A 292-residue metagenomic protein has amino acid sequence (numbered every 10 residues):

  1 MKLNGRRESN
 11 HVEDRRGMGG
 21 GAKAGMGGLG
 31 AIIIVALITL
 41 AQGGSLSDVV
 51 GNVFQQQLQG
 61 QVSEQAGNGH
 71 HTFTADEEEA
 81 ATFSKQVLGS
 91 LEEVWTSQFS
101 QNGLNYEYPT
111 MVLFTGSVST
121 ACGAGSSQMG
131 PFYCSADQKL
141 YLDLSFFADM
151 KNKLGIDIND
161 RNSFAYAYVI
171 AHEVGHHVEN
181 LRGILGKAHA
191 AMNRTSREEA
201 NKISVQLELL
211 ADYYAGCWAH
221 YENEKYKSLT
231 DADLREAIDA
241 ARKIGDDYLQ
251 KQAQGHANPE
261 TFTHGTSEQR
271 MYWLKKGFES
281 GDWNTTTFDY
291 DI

Functional and structural regions predicted by a protein language model:
M1-T72: Long amphipathic alpha-helical segments used for membrane anchoring, targeting, substrate engagement, or oligomerization
E78-Q101, Y106, E199-K202, Q206-L249: Short helix/loop segments within enzyme catalytic domains that coordinate or immediately flank catalytic cofactors
F83, S90, Y106-P109, S127-M129 (+3 more regions): Extracytoplasmic
W95, L142, Y168-L181, A211-D212 (+1 more regions): Active-site recognition of the HExxH zinc-binding catalytic motif
S117-D149: Catalytic zinc-binding patch centered on the HExxH motif and its immediate surroundings that defines zinc-dependent
A148-Y168, E199-V205: Short pre-active-site segment immediately N-terminal to the catalytic Zn-binding motif
V174-H189, N223: Catalytic Zn2+-binding segment of zinc metalloproteases
R242-I292: Pan-zinc metallopeptidase signature
